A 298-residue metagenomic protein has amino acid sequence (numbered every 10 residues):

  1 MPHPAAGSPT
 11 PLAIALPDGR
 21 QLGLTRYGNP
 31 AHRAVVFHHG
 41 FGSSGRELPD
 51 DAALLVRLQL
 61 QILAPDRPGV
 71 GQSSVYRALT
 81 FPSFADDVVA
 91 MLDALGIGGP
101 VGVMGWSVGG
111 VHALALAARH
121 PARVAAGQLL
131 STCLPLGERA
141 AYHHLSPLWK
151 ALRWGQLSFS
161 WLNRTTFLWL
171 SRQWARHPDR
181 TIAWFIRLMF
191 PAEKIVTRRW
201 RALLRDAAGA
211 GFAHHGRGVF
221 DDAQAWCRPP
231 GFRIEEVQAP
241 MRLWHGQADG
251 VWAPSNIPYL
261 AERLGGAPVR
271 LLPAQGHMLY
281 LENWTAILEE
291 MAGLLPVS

Functional and structural regions predicted by a protein language model:
A31-H32, H39-S44, Q247: Active-site glycine-rich loops that stabilize anionic/oxyanionic intermediates across multiple enzyme folds
F41-A53: The serine-hydrolase catalytic nucleophile loop
L55-S74: Conserved alpha/beta-hydrolase
S83-V101: Conserved acidic catalytic loop of the alpha/beta-hydrolase fold
P147-F232: Alpha/beta-hydrolase
V237, L243-H245, D249: Short beta-strand/loop motif that positions the catalytic acidic residue of the alpha/beta-hydrolase fold
G250-N256: Conserved alpha/beta-hydrolase "acid-adjacent" motif
A267-S298: Catalytic active-site module of serine/aspartate enzymes centered on a nucleophile-bearing elbow/loop
